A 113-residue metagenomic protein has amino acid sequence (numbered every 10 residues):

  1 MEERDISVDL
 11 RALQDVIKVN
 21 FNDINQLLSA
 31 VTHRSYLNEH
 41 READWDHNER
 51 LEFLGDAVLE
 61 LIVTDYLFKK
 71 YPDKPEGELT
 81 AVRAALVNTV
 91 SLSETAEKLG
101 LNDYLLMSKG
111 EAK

Functional and structural regions predicted by a protein language model:
E2-K113: RNase III-family endoribonuclease catalytic core
